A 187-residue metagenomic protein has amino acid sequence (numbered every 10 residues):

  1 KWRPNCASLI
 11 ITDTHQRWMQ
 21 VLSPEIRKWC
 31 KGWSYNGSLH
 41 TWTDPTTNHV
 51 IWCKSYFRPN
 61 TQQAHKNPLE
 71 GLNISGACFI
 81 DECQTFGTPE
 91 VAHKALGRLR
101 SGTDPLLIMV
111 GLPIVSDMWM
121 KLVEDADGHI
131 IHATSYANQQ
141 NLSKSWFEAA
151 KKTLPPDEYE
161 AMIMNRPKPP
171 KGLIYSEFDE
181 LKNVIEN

Functional and structural regions predicted by a protein language model:
P4-C6, G76, P105: Nucleotide donor/acceptor-binding cores
N5-W18: Conserved RecA-like ASCE P-loop NTPase motor core of nucleic-acid helicases/translocases
L9, K54, F79, I108 (+1 more regions): Hydrophobic/aromatic beta-strand patches that form the interior of the parallel beta-sheet core in alpha/beta enzyme
Q16-G76, P167: Inter-Walker segment of RecA-like/P-loop motor cores
D81-C83: Walker B catalytic acidic pair
T85-P155: ASCE P-loop NTPase helicase motor core
N138-N187: ATPase catalytic-site recognition across NTP-hydrolyzing enzymes
